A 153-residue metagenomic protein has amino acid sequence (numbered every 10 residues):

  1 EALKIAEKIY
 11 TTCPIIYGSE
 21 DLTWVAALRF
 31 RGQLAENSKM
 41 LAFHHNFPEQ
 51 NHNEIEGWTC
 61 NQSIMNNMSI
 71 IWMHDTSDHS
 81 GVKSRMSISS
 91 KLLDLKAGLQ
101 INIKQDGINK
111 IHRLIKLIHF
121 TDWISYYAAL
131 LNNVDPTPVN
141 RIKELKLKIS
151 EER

Functional and structural regions predicted by a protein language model:
E1-R153: A SIS-like phosphosugar-recognition module
